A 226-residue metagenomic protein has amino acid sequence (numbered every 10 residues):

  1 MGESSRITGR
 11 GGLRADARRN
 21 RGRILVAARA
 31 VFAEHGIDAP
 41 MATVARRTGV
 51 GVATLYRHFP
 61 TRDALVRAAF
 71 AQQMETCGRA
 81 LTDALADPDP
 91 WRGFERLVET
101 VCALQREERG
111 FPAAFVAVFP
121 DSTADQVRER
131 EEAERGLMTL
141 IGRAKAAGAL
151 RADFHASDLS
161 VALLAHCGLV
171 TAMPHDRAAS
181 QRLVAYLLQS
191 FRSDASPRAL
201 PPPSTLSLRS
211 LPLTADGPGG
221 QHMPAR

Functional and structural regions predicted by a protein language model:
M1-R46, A64: Basic, helix-initiating cap at the start of DNA-binding domains
M1-T8, R135, T139-A146, A172-R226: C-terminal peripheral helix-coil segments that are non-catalytic and often amphipathic
G49-F59: Short hydrophobic/aromatic patch on the recognition helix
V66-Q73, F119: Alpha-helical DNA-contacting segments of helix-turn-helix folds
A68, R79-E107, D121-D125, E132 (+1 more regions): Hydrophobic alpha-helical connector segments
A71, P88-V116, I141, A149-A152 (+1 more regions): Helical hydrophobic small-molecule/effector-binding pocket
A113-S122, P203-T205: Short linear capping/connector segments at secondary-structure termini
D121-C167, T171-A172, A178, R182: Amphipathic alpha-helical packing segments from all-alpha helical-bundle domains
